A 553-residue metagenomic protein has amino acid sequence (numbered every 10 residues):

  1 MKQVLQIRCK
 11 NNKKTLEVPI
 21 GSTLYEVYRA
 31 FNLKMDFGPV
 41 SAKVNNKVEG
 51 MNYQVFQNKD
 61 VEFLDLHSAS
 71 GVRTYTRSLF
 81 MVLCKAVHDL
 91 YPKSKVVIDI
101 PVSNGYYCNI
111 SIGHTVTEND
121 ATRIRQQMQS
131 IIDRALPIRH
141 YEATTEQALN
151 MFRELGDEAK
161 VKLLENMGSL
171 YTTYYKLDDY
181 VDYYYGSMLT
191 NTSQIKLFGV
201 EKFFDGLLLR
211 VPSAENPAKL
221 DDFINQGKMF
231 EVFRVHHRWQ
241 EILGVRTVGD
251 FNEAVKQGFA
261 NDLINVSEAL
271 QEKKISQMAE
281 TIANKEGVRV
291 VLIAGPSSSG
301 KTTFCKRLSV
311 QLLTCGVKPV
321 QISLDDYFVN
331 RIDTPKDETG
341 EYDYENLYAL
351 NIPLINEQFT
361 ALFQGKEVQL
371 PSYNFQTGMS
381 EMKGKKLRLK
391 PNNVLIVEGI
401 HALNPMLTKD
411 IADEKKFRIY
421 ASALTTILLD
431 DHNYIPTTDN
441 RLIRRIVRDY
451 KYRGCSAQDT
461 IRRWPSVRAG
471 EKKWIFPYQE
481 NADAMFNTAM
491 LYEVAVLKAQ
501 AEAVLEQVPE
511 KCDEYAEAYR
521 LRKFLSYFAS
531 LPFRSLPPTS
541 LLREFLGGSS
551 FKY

Functional and structural regions predicted by a protein language model:
Y53-F56, D60-R73, K95-K273, M278 (+1 more regions): Auxiliary tRNA-acceptor-end handling modules of aminoacyl-tRNA synthetases
E286, P405-Y553: Conserved NTP phosphate-binding and transfer environment spanning the P-loop NTPase/kinase superfamily
V291-I293: Hydrophobic anchor at the beta1->P-loop junction of P-loop NTPases
K301: Conserved lysine of the Walker
F304, L308: Hydrophobic positions on the alpha1 helix immediately C-terminal to the Walker A/P-loop
T314-I332: Short beta-strand-centered segment that lines the nucleotide-binding/catalytic pocket of NTP-utilizing
V329, D333-F375: Conserved nucleotide-sensing/catalytic segment adjacent to the nucleotide-binding pocket in NTP-handling enzymes
N356-E414, W464-Y478: Glycine-rich phosphate-binding loop used to anchor ATP phosphates in small-molecule kinases, encompassing both
